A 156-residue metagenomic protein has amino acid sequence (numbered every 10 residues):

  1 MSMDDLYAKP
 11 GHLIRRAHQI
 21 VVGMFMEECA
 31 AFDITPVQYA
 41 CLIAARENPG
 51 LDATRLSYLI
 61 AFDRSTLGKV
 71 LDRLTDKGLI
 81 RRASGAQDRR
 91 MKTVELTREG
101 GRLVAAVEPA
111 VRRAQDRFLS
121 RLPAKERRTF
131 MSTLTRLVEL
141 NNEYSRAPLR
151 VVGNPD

Functional and structural regions predicted by a protein language model:
M1-F32, P148-D156: N-terminal leader segment of winged-helix/HTH proteins
M1-S2, K125-D156: C-terminal regulatory/oligomerization modules of transcriptional regulators
I14, A45-P49: Short helix-to-turn junction characteristic of helix-turn-helix DNA-binding domains, especially the helix
V22, G50, D72-E139: Charged, amphipathic alpha-helical coiled-coil/dimerization segments
C41-L42: Short alpha-helical "packing" element that flanks the helix-turn-helix/winged-helix DNA-binding module
S57: The alpha-helix within a helix-turn-helix
